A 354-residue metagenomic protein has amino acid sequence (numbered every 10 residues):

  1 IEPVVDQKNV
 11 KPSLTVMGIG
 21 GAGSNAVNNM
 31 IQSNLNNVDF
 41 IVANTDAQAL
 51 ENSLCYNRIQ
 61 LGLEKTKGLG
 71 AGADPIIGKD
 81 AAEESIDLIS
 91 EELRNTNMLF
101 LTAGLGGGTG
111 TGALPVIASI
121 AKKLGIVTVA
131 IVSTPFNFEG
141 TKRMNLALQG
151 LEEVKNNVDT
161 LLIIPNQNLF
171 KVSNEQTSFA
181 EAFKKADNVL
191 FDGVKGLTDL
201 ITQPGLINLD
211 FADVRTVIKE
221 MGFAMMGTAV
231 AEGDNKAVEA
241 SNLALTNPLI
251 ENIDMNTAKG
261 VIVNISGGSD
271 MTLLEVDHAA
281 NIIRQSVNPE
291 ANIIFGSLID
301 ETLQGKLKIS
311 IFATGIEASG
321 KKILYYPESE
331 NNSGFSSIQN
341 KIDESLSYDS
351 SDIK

Functional and structural regions predicted by a protein language model:
I1-K354: Tubulin/FtsZ superfamily GTPase core signature
